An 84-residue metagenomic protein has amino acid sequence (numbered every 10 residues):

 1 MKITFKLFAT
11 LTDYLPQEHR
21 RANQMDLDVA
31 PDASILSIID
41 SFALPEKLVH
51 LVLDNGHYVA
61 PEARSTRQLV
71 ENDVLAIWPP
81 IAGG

Functional and structural regions predicted by a protein language model:
M1-G83: Ubiquitin-like/PB1-type beta-grasp interaction modules and other compact soluble beta-rich domains
